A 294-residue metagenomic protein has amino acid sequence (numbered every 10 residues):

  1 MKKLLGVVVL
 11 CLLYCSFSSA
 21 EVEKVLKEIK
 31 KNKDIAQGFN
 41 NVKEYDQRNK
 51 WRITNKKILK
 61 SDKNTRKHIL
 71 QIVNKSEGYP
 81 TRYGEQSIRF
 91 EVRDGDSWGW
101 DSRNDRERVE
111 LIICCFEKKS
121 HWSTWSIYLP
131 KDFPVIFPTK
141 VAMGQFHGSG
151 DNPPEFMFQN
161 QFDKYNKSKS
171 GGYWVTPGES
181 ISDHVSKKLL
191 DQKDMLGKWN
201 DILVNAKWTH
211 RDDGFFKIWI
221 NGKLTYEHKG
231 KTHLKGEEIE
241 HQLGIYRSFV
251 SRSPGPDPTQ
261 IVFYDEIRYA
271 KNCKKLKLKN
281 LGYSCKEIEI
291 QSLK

Functional and structural regions predicted by a protein language model:
M1-E21: Classical Sec-dependent N-terminal signal peptides that target proteins to the secretory pathway
E21-K294: Low-complexity, Ser/Thr/Pro/Gly-rich disordered linker/stalk regions
